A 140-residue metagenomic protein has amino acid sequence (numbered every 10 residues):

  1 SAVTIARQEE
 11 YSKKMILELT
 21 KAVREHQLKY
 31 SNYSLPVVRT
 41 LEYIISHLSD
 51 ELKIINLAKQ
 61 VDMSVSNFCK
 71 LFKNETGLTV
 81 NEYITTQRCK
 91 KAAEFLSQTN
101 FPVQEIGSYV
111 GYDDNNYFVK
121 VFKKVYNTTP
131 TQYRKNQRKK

Functional and structural regions predicted by a protein language model:
S1-E42, N67-C69: An amphipathic alpha-helical interaction segment
S12, P102-V103: Hydrophobic alpha-helical connector segments
M15, E75, A92: DNA major-groove recognition helices of helix-turn-helix
V23, I45, E51-Q87, T99-F101 (+1 more regions): Basic/polar phosphate-binding segments, predominantly the helix-turn-helix DNA-binding elements of transcriptional
T40, I44, C89-A92: Short alpha-helical "packing" element that flanks the helix-turn-helix/winged-helix DNA-binding module
K135-K140: Generic C-terminal helix-cap and adjacent flexible tail
